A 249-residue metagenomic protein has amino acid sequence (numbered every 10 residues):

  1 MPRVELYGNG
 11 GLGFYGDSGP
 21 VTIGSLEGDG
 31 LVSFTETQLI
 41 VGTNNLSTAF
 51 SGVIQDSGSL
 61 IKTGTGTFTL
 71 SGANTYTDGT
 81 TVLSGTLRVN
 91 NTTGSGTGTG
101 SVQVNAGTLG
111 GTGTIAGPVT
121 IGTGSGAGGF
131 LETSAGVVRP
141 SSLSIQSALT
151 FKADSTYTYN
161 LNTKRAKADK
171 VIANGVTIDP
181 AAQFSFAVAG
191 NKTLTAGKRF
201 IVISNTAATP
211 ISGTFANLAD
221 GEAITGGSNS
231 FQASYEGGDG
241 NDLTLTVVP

Functional and structural regions predicted by a protein language model:
M1, L12-Y15, V21-G24, F68-G72 (+5 more regions): Extracellular beta-sheet-rich ligand-binding/adhesion modules
M1-V4, E27-V104, T177-A181: Extracellular repeat-rich scaffold modules on cell surfaces
P2-L26, T108, L194-A196, T206-I211: N-terminal presequences and immediately downstream first alpha-helices
R3-L6, F14, I61, T80 (+4 more regions): Glycine-rich beta-solenoid repeat tracts in large extracellular/virion proteins
G16-E27, T92-G94, T108-G111, A135-S141 (+2 more regions): Short, solvent-exposed secondary-structure boundary motifs
E27, L31-A49, V53, N162 (+1 more regions): Extracellular/surface-exposed low-complexity segments
Q38-V41, L60, T97, T108-R199: Extracellular beta-strand/loop-rich repeat segments of large surface/secreted proteins
V53, A73-T75, N90-S95, G124-A127 (+4 more regions): Glycine-centered low-complexity coil/loop motifs and glycine-rich tracts, especially the flexible linkers
